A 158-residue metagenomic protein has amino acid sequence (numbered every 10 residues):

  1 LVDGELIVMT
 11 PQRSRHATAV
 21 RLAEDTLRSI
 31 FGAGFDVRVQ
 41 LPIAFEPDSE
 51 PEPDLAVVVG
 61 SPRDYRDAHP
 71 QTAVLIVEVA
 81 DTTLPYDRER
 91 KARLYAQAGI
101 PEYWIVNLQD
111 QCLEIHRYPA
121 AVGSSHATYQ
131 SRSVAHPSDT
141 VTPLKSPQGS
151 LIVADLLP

Functional and structural regions predicted by a protein language model:
L1-P158: Gly/Pro/Ser/Thr-rich low-complexity, intrinsically disordered segments predominantly at protein N-termini
